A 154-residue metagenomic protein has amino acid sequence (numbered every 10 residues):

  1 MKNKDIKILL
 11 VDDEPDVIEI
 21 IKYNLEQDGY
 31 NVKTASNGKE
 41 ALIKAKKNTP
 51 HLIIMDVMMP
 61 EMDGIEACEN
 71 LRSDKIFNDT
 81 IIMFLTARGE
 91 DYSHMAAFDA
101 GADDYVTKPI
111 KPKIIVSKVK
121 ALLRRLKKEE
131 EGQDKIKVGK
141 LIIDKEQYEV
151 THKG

Functional and structural regions predicted by a protein language model:
I6-K7, A121-G154: Short, Lys/Arg-enriched segments at the junction into DNA-binding effector domains of transcriptional regulators
E19-Q27: Charged docking surfaces used in two-component/phosphorelay signaling
G29-S36, K44: Short hydrophobic/Thr-rich beta-strand motif most characteristic of the beta2 strand and flanking loop of CheY-like
S36-E40, D63-A67: Acidic catalytic/metal-coordinating carboxylates
N48-I54: Active-site beta3 strand of CheY-like receiver
M59: Receiver (REC) domain active-site loop signature in two-component systems and cognate sites in sensor histidine kinases
P109-L123: C-terminal output helix
